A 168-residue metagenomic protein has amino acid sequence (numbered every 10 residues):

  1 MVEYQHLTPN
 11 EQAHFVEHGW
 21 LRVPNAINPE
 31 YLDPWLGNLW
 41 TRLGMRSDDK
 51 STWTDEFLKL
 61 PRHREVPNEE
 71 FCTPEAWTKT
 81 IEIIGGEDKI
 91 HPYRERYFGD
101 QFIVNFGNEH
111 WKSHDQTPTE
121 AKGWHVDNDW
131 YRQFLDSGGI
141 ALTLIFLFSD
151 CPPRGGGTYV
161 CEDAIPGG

Functional and structural regions predicted by a protein language model:
M1-V2: Eukaryotic N-terminal targeting leaders
L7-N10, F15-H18, I27-G168: Non-heme Fe(II) oxygenase catalytic core, chiefly the N-lobe of the double-stranded beta-helix
